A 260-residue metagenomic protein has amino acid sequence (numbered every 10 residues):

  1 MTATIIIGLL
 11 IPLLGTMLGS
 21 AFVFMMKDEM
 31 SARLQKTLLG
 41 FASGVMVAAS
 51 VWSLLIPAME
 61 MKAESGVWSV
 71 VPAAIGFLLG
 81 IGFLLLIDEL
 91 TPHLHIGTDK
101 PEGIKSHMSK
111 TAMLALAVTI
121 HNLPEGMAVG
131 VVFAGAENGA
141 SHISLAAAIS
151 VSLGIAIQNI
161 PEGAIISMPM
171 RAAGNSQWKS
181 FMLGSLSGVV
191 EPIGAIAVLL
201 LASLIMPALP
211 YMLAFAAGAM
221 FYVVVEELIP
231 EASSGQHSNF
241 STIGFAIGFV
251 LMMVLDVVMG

Functional and structural regions predicted by a protein language model:
M1-G260: Intrinsically disordered, metal-sensing/regulatory segments
